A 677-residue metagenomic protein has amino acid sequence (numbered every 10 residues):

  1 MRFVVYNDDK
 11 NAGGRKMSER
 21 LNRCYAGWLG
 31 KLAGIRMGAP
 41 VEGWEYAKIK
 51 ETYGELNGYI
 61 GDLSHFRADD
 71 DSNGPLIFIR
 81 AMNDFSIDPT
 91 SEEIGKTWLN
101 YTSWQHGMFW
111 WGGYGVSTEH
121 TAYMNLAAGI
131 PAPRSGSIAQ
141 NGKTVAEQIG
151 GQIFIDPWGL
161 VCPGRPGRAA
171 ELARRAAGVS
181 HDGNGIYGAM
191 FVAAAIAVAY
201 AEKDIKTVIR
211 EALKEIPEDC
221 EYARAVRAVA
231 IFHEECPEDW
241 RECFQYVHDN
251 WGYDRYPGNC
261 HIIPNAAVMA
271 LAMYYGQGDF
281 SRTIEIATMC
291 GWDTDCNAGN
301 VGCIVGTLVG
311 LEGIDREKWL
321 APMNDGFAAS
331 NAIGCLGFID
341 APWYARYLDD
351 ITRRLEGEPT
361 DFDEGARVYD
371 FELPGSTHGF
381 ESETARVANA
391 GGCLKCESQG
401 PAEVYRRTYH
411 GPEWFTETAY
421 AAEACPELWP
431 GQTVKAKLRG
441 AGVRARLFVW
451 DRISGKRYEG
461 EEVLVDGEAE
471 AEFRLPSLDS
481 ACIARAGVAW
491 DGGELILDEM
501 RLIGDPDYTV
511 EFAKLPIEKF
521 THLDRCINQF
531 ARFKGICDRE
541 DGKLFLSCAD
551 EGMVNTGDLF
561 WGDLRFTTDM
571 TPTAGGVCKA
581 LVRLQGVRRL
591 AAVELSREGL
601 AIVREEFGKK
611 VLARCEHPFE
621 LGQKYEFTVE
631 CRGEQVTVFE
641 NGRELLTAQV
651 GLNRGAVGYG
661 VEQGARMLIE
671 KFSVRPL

Functional and structural regions predicted by a protein language model:
M1, C296, G576: Functionally engaged cysteine thiol sites
M1, L21, S91-I94, V116 (+6 more regions): Short linear sequence motifs
R2-G13: Short, positively charged and aromatic/hydrophobic N-terminal segments
Y6, F371, E403, A469-A471: Generic low-polarity alpha-helical segments
N11-E461, A481-R485, W490-T521, L564: Structured, active/binding-site neighborhoods that engage oxygen-rich ligands
V368-D370, H378, A390, V465 (+2 more regions): Extracellular glycan-recognition regions
W414-F415, E427-W429, T433-R474, A580-V611: Extracellular ligand-binding interfaces
P476-L478: Proline-anchored loop/turn motifs at beta-strand termini and strand-loop-strand connectors
